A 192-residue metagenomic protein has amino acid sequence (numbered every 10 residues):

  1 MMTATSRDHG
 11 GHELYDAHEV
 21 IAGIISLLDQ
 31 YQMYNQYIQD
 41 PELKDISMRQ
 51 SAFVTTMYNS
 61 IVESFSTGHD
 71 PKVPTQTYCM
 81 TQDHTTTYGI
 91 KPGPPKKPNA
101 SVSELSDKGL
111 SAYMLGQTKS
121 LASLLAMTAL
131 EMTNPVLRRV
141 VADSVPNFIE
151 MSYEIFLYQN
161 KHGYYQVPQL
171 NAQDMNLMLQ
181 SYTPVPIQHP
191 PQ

Functional and structural regions predicted by a protein language model:
M1-D16, D83-A112, M178-Q192: Acidic/His metal-coordination segments adjacent to aromatic residues that form catalytic metal sites in metalloenzymes
R7, M33, S101-S103, Y164-L170: Short, exposed beta-strand "edge-strand" segments with a Pro/Gly-rich flavor and a Y/T-containing core
D8-S66, E131-M132: Acidic, metal/ion-handling microdomains and their immediate structural contexts
E13-N35, I90-D143, N147: Acidic/histidine-rich alpha-helical segments that form the ligand environment of transition-metal centers
Y15, Y31-Y37, Y58, Y78 (+6 more regions): Sequence-level detector for tyrosine residue identity
E42, I46-G89, S152-H162: Conserved alpha-helical segments that form or flank metal/cofactor-binding pockets of metalloenzymes
T67-P71, C79-M80, K161-Y165, Q173-M175 (+2 more regions): Short, intrinsically disordered/low-complexity patches at protein termini and at juxtamembrane boundaries
Q117-P184: Preference for long, well-ordered alpha-helical segments
